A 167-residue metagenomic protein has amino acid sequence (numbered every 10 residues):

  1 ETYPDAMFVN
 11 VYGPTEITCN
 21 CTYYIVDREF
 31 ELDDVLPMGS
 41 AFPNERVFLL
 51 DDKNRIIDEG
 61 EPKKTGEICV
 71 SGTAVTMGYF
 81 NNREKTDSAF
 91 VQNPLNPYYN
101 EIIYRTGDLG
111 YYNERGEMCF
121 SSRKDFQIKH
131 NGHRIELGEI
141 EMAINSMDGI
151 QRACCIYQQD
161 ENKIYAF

Functional and structural regions predicted by a protein language model:
E1-M7, T15, N44: Short gly/Ser/Thr-rich phosphate-binding loop of adenylate-forming enzymes
M7-N10, I25-F167: AMP-dependent adenylate-forming
Y12-C19: SF2 helicase/translocase ATPase core recognition
T22: Specific aromatic-rich, kink-prone transmembrane helix
